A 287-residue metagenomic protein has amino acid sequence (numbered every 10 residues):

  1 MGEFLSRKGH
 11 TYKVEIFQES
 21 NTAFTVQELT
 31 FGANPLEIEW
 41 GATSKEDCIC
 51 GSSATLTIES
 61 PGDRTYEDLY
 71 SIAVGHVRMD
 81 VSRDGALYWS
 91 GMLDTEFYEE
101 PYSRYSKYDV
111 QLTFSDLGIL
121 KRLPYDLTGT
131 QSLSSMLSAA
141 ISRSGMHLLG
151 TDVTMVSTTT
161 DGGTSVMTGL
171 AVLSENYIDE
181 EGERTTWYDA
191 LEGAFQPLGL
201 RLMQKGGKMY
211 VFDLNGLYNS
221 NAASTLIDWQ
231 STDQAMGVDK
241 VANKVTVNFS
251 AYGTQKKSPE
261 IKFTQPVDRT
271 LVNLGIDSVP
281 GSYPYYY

Functional and structural regions predicted by a protein language model:
M1-N34, V238: Polar/acidic, low-complexity leader/linker segments enriched in S/T/G and N/D
G2-T11, S44-C50, E59-V156: Surface-exposed cap/loop segments at beta↔alpha junctions
F17-E19, E59, S82, L214: Predominantly extracellular/luminal cell-surface or secreted proteins
N21-N34, W89-T95, S220-S231, E260: Short amphipathic beta-strand/extended segments with alternating polar/hydrophobic composition
W40-G41, Q234-Y287: Charged, gly/pro-rich, cysteine-poor intrinsically disordered low-complexity regions
I72-V74, G193-P197, K240, V247 (+1 more regions): Short solvent-exposed loop/turn micro-motifs enriched in small/polar/acidic residues
Y102-D239, Y252, Y283-Y286: Charged- and aromatic-enriched interaction segments used to assemble and dock large macromolecular complexes
